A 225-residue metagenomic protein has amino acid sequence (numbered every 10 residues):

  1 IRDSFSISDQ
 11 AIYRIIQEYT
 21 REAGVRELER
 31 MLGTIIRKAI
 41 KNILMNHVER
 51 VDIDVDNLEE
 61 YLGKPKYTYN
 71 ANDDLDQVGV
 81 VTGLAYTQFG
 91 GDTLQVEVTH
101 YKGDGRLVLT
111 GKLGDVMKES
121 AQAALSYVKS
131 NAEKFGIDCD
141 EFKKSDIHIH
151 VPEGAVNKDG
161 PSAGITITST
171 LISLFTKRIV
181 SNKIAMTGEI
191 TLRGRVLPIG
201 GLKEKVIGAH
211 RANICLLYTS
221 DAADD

Functional and structural regions predicted by a protein language model:
I1-E22, R26-E27, N42-R50, K134-D140 (+1 more regions): Conserved C-terminal "switch" segment of AAA+ ATPases
E27-K41: C-terminal helical "lid" of AAA+/P-loop NTPase domains
E29-R30, V48-I53, N70-V78, I184: Short coil/turn segments at secondary-structure boundaries
V51-K66: Amphipathic alpha-helical
A71, Q77-T82, G90-S220: Peripheral, non-AAA+ core regions of ATP-driven protein-machinery
D221-D225: A short, hydrophobic C-terminal helix/tail in secreted or cell-surface proteins
